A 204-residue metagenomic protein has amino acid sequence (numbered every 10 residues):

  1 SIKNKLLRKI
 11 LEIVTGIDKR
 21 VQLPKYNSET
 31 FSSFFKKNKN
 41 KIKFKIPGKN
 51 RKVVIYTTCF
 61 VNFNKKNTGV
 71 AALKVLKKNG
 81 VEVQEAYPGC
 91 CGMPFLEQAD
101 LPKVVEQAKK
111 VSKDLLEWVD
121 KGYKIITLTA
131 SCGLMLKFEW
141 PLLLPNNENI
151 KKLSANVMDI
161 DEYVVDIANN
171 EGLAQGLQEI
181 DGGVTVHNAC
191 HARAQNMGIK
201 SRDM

Functional and structural regions predicted by a protein language model:
S1-M204: Iron-sulfur cluster-binding electron-transfer modules in prokaryotic oxidoreductases
